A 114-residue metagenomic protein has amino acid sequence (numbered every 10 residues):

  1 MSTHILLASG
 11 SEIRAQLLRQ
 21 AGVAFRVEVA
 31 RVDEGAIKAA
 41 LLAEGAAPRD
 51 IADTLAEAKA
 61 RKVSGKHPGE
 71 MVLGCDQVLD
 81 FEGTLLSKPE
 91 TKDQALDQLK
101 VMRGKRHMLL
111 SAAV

Functional and structural regions predicted by a protein language model:
S2-I5, I13, R19, L42-V114: Anionic-ligand binding patches
A24-A36: A short beta-strand-loop structural module common to alpha/beta enzyme folds
A36-L42: Short, charged, surface-exposed secondary-structure boundary motifs
